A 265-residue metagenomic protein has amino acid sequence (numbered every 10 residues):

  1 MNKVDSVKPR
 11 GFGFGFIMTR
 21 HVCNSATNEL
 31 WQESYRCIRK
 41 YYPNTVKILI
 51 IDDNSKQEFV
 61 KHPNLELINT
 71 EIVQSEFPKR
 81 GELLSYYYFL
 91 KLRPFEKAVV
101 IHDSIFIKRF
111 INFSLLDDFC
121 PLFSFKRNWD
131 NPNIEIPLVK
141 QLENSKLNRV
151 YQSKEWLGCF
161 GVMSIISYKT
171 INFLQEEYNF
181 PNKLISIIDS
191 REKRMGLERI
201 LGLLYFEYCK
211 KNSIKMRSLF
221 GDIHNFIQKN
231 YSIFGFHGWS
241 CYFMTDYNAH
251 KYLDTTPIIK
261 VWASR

Functional and structural regions predicted by a protein language model:
M1-R265: ER/Golgi luminal nucleotide-sugar-dependent glycosyltransferases, focusing on the catalytic module
